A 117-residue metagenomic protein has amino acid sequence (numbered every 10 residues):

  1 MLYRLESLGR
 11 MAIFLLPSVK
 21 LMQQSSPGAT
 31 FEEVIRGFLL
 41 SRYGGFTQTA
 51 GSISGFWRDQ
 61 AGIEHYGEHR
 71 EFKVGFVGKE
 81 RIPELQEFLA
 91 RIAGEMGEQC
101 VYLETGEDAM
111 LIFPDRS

Functional and structural regions predicted by a protein language model:
M1-S117: Positively charged, small/polar-rich N-terminal and surface patches that mediate targeting and assembly and bind
